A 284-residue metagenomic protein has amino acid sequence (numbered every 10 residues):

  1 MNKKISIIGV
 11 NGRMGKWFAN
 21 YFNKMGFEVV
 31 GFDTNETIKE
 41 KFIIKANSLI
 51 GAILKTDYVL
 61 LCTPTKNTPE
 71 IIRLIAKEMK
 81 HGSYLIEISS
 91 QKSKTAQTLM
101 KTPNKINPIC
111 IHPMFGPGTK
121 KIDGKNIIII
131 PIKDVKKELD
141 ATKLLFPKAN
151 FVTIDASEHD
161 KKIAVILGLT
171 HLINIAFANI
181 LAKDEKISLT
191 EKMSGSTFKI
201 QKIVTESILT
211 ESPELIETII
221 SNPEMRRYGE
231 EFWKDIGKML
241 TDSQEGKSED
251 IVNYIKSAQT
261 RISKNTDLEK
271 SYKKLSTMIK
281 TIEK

Functional and structural regions predicted by a protein language model:
M1-K45: NAD(P)+-binding Rossmann beta1-loop-alpha1 motif at the extreme N-terminus of oxidoreductases
G31-T37, S90-S93, F115: Short, polar loop motifs at secondary-structure junctions
L49-A76: Rossmann-like NAD(P)-binding element
C62-P64, S89, P131: Glycine-rich, N-terminal phosphate-binding loop of Rossmann-like dinucleotide-binding domains
M79-T95: ADP-ribose/adenylate-binding Rossmann-like module
T95-A164: Rossmann-fold dinucleotide-binding core
T153-K284: An accessory alpha-helical subdomain
